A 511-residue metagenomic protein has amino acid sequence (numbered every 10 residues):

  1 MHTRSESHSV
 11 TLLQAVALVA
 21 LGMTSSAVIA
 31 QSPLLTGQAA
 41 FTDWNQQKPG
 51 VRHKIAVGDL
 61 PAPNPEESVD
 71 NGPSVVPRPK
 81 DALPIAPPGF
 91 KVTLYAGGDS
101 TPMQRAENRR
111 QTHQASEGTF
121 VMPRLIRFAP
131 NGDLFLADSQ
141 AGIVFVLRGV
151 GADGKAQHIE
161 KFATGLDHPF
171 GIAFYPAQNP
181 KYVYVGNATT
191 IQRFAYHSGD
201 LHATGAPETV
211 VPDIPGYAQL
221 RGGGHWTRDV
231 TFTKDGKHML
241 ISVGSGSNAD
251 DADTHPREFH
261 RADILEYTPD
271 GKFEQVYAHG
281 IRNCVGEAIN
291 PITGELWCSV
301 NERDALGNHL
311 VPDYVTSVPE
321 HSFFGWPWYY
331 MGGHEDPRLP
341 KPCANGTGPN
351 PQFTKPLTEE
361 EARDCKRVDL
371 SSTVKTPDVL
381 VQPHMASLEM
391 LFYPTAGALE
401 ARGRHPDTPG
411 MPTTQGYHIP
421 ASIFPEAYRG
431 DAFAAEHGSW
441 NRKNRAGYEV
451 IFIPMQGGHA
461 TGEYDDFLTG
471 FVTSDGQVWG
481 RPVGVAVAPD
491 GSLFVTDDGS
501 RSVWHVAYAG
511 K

Functional and structural regions predicted by a protein language model:
P33-P87, Q111-H113, P180, Q192 (+8 more regions): Beta-propeller domain segments
Y95-S100, Q114-G118, K161-L166, V210-P215 (+5 more regions): Surface loop/turn motifs at the tips and blade-to-blade linkers of beta-strand repeat domains
P102, S116, V121-L125, S139-A177 (+1 more regions): Blade-loop segments of beta-propeller domains
R105, I126, I172, V230 (+4 more regions): Hydrophobic core register within WD40 beta-propeller blades
A129, Y175-A177, T233-D235, N290-I292 (+2 more regions): Structural WD40 beta-propeller signal
D133-A137, K181-V185, H238-S242, E295-S299 (+3 more regions): Conserved beta-propeller blade signature
H158-I159, A163-Y175, A188-D235, S247: Asp-box/WD-like beta-propeller blade repeats and closely related beta-sheet repeat scaffolds
A486-K511: Blade-level signature of beta-propeller repeat domains, shared across WD40, Kelch, NHL, RCC1 and BNR/Asp-box propellers
